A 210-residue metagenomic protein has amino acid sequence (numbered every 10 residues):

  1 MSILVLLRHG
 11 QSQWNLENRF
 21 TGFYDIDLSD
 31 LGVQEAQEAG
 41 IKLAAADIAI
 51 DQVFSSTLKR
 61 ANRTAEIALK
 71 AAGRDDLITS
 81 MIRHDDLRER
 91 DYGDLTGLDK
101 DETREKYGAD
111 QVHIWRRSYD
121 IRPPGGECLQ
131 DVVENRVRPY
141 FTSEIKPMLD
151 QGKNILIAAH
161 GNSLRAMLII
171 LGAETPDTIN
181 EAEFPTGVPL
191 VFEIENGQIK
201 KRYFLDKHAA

Functional and structural regions predicted by a protein language model:
M1-V5: Extreme N-terminal starter segment of soluble prokaryotic enzymes
S12-D25: Glycine-rich N-terminal loop/short-helix segment of MobA-like nucleotidyltransferase
G22-E38: Short catalytic helix/loop segments, enriched in acidic residues and glycine and frequently bearing histidine
V33-A46, Y140-K146: ANL superfamily AMP-binding
E38-V112, L171-P185, P189-V191, E195: Phosphate-coordination/substrate-recognition cap region in phosphate-metabolizing enzymes
Q111-D131: Short glycine/proline- and acidic residue-enriched helix-loop micro-motifs that form flexible lids or anion-recognition
C128-G161: GST-like fold's C-terminal all-alpha helical module
G161-A166, K200: GST superfamily/GST-like fold recognition
